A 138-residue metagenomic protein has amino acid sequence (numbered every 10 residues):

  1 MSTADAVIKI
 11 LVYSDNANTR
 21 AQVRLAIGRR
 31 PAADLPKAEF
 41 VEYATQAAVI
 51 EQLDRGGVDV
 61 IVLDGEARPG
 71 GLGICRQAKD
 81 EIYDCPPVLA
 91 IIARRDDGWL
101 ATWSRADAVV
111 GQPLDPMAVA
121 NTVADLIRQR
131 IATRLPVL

Functional and structural regions predicted by a protein language model:
V7-G28, I61: Conserved acidic segment of CheY-like receiver
Q22, L114-V123: C-terminal output helix
P31-F40: A generic structural motif
E42-V60: Acidic, metal-coordinating helix/loop segments flanking the phosphotransfer/catalytic sites of two-component signaling
D59-E81: Conserved phosphotransfer microenvironments
L89-I91: Hydrophobic/aromatic residues positioned on beta-strands within the core alpha/beta folds
A93-V110: Alpha4 helix (beta4-alpha4-beta5 surface) of REC/receiver domains from two-component response regulators
A124-L138: The C-terminal output helix
